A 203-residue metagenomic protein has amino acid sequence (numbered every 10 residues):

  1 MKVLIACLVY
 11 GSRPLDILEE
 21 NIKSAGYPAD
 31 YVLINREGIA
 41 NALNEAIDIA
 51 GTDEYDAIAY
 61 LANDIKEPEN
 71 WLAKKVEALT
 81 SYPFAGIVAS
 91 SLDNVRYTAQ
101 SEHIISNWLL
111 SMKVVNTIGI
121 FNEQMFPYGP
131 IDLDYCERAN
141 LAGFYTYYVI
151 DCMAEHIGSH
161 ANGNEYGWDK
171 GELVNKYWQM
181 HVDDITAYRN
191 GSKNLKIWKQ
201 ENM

Functional and structural regions predicted by a protein language model:
I17-Y31: Short, acidic, metal-binding catalytic loop of nucleotide-sugar glycosyltransferases
E37-L43, I47, P127-G129: A short, glycine-/small-residue-rich helix N-cap motif at loop->alpha-helix starts within glycosyltransferase
N44-A57: Active-site nucleotide-sugar/metal-binding loop of Leloir-type enzymes
Y55-K66: Short beta-strand-to-loop acidic/aromatic patch adjacent to the donor-nucleotide binding site
N70-S101: Conserved donor NDP-sugar-binding/catalytic core segment of glycosyltransferases
N94-L110, Y128: A recurrent flexible, glycine/aromatic-enriched loop bordering the glycosyltransferase active site that acts as
L110-G129, R138-F144, V149: Aromatic-glycine-rich donor-binding/catalytic loop that engages nucleotide-sugar donors across glycosyltransferases
L133-M203: C-terminal catalytic/acceptor-binding lobe
